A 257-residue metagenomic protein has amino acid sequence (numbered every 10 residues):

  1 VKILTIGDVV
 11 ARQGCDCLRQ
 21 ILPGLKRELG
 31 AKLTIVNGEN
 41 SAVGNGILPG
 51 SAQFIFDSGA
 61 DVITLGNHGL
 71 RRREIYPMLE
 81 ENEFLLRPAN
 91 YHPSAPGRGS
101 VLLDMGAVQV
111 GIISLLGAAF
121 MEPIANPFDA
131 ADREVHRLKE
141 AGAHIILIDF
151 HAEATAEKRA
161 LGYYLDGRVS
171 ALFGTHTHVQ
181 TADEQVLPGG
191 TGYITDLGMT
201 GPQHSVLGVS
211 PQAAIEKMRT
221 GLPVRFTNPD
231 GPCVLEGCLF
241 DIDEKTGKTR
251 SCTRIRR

Functional and structural regions predicted by a protein language model:
V1-R257: Acidic, metal/ion-coordinating pockets
